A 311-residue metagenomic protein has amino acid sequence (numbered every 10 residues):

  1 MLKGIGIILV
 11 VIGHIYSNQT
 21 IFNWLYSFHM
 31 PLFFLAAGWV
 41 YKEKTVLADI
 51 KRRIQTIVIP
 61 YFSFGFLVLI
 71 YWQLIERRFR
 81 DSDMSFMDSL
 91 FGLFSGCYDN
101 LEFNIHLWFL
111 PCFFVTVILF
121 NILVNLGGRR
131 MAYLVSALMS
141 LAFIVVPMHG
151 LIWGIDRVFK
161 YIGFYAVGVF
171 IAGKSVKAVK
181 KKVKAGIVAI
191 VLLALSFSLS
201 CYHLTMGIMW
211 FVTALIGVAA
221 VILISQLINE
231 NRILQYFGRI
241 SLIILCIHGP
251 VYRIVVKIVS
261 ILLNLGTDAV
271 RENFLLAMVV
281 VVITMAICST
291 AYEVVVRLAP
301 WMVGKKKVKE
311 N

Functional and structural regions predicted by a protein language model:
M1-N311: Alpha-helical transmembrane segments and their immediate juxtamembrane cytosolic regions
